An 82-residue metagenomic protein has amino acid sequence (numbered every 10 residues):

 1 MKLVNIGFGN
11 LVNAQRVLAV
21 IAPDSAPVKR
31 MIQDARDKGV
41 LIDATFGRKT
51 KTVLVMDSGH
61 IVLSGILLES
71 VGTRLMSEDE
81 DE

Functional and structural regions predicted by a protein language model:
M1-K38, I42-L63: Positively charged
V53-E82: C-terminal structural segments of small proteins and small subunits
